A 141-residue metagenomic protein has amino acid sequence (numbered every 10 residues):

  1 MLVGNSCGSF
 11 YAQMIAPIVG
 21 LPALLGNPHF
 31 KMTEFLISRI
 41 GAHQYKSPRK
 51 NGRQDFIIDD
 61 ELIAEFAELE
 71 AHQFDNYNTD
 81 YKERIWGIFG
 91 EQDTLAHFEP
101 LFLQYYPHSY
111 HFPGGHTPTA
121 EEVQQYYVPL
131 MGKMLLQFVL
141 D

Functional and structural regions predicted by a protein language model:
M1, L21: Conserved acidic residues
L2-V3, R84: N-terminal hydrophobic or amphipathic segments with adjacent small-residue motifs that include Sec signal peptides
V3-A12: Gly/Ala-rich beta-loop-alpha elbow adjacent to hydrolase catalytic centers
M14-I18: Active-site signature of alpha/beta-hydrolase-fold catalytic machinery across serine- and Asp/Cys-nucleophile hydrolases
P22-D141: The alpha/beta-hydrolase serine catalytic core
